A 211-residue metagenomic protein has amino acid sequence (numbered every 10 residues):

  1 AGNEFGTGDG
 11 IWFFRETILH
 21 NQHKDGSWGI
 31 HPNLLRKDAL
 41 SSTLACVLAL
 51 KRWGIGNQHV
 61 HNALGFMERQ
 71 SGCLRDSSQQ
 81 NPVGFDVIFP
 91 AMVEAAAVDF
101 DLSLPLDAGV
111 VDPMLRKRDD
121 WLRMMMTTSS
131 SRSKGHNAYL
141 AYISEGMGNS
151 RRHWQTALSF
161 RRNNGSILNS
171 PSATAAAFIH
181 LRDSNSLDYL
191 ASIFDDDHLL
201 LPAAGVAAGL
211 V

Functional and structural regions predicted by a protein language model:
A1-V211: Preference for long, amphipathic alpha-helical scaffolds in soluble/luminal domains and all-alpha bundles
